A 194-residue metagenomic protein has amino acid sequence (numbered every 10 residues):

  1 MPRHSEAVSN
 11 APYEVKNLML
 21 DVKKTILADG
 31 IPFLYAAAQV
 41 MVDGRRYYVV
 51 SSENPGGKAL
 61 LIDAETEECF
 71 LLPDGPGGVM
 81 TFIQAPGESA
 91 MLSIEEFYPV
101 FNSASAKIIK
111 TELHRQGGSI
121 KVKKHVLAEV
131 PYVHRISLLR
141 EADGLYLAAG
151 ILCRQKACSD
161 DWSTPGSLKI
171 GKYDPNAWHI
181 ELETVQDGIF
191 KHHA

Functional and structural regions predicted by a protein language model:
Y13-A194: Beta-propeller-forming repeat regions
